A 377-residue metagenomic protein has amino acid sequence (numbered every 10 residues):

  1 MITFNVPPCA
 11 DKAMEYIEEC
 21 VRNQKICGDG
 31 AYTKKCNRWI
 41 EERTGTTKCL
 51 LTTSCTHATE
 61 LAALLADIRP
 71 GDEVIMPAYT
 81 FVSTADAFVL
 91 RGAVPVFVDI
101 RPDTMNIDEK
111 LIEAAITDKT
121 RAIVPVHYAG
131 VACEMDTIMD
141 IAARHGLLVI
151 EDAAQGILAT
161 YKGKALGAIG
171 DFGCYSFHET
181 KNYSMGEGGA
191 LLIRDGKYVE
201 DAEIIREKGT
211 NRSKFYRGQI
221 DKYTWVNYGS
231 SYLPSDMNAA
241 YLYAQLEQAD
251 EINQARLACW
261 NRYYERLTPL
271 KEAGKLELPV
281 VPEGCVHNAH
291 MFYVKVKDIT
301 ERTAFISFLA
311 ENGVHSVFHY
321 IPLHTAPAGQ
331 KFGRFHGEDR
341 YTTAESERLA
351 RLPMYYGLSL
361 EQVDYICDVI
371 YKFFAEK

Functional and structural regions predicted by a protein language model:
M1-I26, T224-V226: N-terminal "arm"/small-domain region of PLP-dependent enzymes with the aminotransferase-like
I26-E73, A87-R91, F97-D99, K164: Phosphate-binding glycine-rich loop
T33-R38, R43-T47, K110, A114 (+5 more regions): PLP-dependent aminotransferase class I/II
L50, I75, V96, V149-I150 (+3 more regions): Structural detector of well-ordered beta-strand residues that form the stable sheet scaffold of enzyme domains
A58, T80, P353: Conserved SAM-binding loop
L64-A153, T160: PLP-dependent aminotransferase-like
E151-M185, K214-F215, D221-V226: Conserved active-site segment immediately N-terminal to the catalytic lysine that forms the internal aldimine
Y175-S176, G189-D195, Y243: Short beta-strand-to-turn element immediately C-terminal to the catalytic PLP-Schiff-base lysine in fold type I
